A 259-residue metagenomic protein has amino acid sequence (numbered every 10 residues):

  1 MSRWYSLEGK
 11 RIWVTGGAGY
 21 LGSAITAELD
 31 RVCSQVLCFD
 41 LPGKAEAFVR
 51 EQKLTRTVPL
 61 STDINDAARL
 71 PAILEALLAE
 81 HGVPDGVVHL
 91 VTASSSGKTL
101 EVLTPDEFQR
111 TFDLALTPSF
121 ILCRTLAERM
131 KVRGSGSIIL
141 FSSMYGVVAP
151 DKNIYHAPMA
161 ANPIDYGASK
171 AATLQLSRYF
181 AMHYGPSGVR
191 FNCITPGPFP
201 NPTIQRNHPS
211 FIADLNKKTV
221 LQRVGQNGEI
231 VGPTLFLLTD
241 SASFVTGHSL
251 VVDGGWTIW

Functional and structural regions predicted by a protein language model:
S2-S6, L235, T246-W259: Short C-terminal tail/terminal secondary-structure segment of NAD(P)H-dependent dehydrogenase/reductase domains
W4-L37, F180: Canonical Rossmann dinucleotide-binding motif of NAD(H)/NADP(H)-dependent dehydrogenases/reductases, specifically
L90-G97, G255: Conserved NAD(P)H cofactor-binding loop of Rossmann-fold oxidoreductase domains
K98-L100, T104-F112, K152, N162 (+2 more regions): Substrate-binding pocket helix/loop in short-chain dehydrogenase/reductase
I139-A172, S177-G185, P198: Catalytic loop of short-chain dehydrogenase/reductase
G185, R190, V245-G247: Short, small/polar-rich loop/turn modules that mediate ligand/substrate recognition or access, typified
T219-I230, S241: A conserved structural motif in NAD(P)-dependent oxidoreductases
